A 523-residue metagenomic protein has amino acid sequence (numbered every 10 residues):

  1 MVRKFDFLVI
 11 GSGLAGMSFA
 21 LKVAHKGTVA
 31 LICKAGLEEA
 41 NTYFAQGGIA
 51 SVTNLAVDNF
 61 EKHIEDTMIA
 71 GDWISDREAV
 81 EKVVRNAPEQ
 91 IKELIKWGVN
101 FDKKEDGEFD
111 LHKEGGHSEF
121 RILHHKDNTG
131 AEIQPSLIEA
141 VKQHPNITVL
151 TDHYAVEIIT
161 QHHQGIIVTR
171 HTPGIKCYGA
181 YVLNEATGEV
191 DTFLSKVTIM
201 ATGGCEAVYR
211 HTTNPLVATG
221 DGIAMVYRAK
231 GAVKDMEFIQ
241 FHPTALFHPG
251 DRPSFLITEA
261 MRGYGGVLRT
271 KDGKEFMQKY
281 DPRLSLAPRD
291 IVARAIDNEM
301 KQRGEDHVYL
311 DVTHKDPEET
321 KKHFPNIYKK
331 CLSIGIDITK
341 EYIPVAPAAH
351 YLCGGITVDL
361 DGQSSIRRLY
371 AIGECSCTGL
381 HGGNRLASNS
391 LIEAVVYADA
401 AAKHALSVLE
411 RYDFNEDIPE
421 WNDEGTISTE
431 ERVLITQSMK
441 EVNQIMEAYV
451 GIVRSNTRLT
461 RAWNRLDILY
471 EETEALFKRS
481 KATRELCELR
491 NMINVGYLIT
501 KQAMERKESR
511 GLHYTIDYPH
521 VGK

Functional and structural regions predicted by a protein language model:
M1-D6, K22, T28, G36-E38 (+9 more regions): Glycine- and aromatic-enriched mobile tails/lids
F7-L31: N-terminal Rossmann-like FAD-binding beta1-loop-alpha1 element of flavoenzymes
S51-V83: Glycine-rich active-site loop/strand segments that organize a redox cofactor
A70-D110: Rossmann-like flavin
S75-P88, R121-E139, L150, T212-G220 (+3 more regions): Short beta-strand to alpha-helix junction loop
I95-E189, L194, A201, A245-H248: Conserved redox-cofactor binding core of oxidoreductases
E157-T169, Y178-T187, I336-L380: FAD-site-proximal beta/loop scaffold in flavoenzymes
M225, G231-I338, I343, V395 (+1 more regions): An anion/pyrophosphate-binding glycine-rich loop and adjacent beta-alpha core in soluble alpha-beta enzymes
